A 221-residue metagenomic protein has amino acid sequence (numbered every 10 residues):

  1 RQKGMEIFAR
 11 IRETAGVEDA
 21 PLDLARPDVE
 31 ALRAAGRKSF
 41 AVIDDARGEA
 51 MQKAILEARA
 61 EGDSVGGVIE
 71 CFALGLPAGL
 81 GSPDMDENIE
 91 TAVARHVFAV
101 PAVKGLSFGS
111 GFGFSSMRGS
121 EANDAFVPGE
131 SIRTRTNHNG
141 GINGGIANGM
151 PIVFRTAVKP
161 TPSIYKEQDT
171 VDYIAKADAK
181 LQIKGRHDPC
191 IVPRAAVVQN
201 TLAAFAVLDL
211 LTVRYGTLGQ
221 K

Functional and structural regions predicted by a protein language model:
R1-M5, K53-L56, A60, L74 (+6 more regions): Generic secondary-structure signature for well-ordered alpha-helical cores
R1-M85: Glycine-rich, mobile lid/loop segments that gate access to catalytic sites or pores
P27, A31, R47, A73 (+2 more regions): Alpha-helical context
G36, F40, A54-L56, T91 (+5 more regions): Sparse, context-dependent recognition of short Cys/His-centered cofactor- or disulfide-binding micro-motifs
D45, E87, V198-T201: Generic detection of long, well-ordered alpha-helical segments
E61-D178: Glycine-rich anion/phosphate-binding loop at the beta-strand->alpha-helix junction
V153, T161-K221: Internal helix-turn-beta structural module
